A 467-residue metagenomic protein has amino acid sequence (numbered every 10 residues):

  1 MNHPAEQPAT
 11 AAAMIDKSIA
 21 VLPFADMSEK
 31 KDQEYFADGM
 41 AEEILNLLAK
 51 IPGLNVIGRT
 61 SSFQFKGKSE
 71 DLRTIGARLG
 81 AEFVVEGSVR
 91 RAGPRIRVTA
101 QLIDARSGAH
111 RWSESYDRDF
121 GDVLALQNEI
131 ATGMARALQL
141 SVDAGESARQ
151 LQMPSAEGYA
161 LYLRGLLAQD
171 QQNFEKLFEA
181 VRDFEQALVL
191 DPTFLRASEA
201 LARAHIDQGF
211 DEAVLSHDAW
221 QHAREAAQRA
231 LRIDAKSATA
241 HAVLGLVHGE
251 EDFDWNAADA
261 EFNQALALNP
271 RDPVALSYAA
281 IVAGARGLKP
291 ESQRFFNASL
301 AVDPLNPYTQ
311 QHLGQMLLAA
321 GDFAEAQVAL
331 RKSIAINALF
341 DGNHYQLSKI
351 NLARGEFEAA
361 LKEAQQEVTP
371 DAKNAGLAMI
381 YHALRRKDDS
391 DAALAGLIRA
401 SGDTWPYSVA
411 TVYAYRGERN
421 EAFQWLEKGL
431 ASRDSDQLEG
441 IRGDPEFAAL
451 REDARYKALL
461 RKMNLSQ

Functional and structural regions predicted by a protein language model:
M1-Q365, D444: Acidic, proline/glycine-rich low-complexity intrinsically disordered segments
N173, S216, E251, P370-D371 (+4 more regions): Alpha-helix initiation and capping sites
L195-R196, A238-T239, P273-V274, P307-Y308 (+4 more regions): Boundary/linker segments of alpha-helical solenoid repeat arrays
F253, L352-F357, T369, A383-D389 (+2 more regions): Alpha-helix capping and inter-helical loop/turn segments
A301-V302, I334-N337, Q365-A372, A395-D403 (+2 more regions): Solenoid-like repeat scaffolds
Q346-K349, A364-D389: Eukaryotic tandem repeat interaction scaffolds
E418-R442, A448: C-terminal structured "cap/appendage" subdomains that terminate the fold
G440-Q467: Terminal, low-structured helical/coil segments at or just beyond the last alpha-helical repeat
